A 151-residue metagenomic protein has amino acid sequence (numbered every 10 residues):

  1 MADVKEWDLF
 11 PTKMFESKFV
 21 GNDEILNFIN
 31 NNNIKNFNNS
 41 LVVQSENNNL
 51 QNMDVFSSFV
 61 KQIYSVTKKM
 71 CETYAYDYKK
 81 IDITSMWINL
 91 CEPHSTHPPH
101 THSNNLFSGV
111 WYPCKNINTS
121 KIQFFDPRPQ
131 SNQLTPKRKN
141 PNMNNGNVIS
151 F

Functional and structural regions predicted by a protein language model:
M1-K79, T96: Non-heme Fe(II)/2-oxoglutarate
L9, K80, T101-N105: A generic structural micro-feature
P11-K13, T84, N105-F107: Residues at beta-strand starts and edge strands
D77, D82, N116-N118: Short, structurally constrained coil/turn elements that cap an alpha-helix or connect an alpha-helix to the following
I81-N89: A short glycine-rich, His/Asp/Glu-containing loop-to-beta-strand
I88-F151: Catalytic core of non-heme Fe(II) oxygenases with the double-stranded beta-helix
